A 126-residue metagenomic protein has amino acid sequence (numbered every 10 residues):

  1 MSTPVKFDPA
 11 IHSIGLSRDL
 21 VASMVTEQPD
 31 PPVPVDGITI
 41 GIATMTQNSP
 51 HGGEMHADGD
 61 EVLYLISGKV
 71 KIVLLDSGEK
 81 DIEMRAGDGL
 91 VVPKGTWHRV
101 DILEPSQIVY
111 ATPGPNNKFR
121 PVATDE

Functional and structural regions predicted by a protein language model:
M1-G52: A short, N-terminal "cap"/entry segment at the start of jelly-roll beta-barrel domains of the cupin/DSBH fold
S2-S13, D36-T39, R99-E126: Double-stranded beta-helix
P31-P32, H51-A57, L74, D81-E83 (+1 more regions): Short histidine-centered beta-strand/loop micro-motifs that create catalytic or ligand/metal-coordination sites
P50, L90, K94-R99, N117: Histidine-centered metal-chelating micro-motifs
A57-L74, A111: Short, conserved beta-strand element in jelly-roll/cupin
V62, K69-K71, G89, W97 (+1 more regions): Structural motif
S77-K94: Short acidic-glycine-tyrosine-enriched beta hairpin
